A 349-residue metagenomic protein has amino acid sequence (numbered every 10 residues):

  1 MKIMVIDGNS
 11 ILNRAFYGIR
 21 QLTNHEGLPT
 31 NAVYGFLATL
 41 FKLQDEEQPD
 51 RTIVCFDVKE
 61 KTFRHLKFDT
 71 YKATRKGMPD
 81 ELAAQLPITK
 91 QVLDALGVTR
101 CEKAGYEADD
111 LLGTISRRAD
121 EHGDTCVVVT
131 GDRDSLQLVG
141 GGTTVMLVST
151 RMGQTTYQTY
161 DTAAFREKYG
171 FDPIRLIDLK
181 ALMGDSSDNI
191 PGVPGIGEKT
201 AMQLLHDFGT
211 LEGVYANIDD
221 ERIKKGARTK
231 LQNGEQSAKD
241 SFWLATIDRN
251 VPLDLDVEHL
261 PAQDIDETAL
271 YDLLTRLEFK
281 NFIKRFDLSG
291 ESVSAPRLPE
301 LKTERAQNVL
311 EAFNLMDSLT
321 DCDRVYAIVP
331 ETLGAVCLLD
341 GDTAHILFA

Functional and structural regions predicted by a protein language model:
M1-T99, M152: Domain-level signal for Mg2+-assisted phosphodiester chemistry and nucleotide/NA-binding surfaces in nucleic-acid
D7, V54, L112, D132 (+6 more regions): A residue-level signal for conserved active-site and pocket-lining positions in enzyme catalytic cores
L12-G18, L136-G141, G334-V336: Short active-site loop/helix that positions an aromatic residue
I19-P29, L93-K103, S294-R305, G341-A349: Short, basic, glycine/proline-bearing loop/turn elements
L22-N24, A73-P252: Extended two-metal-dependent nuclease catalytic cores across DNA- and RNA-processing enzymes
F36-K42, G113-R117, T229, A312-F313: Short alpha-helical segments and helix-capping/turn motifs at coil-helix boundaries
D50-F56, T99-E102, T125-V129, V325-A327: Short glycine-rich phosphate-binding loop at a beta-alpha junction
D256-A349: Long, highly charged low-complexity segments
